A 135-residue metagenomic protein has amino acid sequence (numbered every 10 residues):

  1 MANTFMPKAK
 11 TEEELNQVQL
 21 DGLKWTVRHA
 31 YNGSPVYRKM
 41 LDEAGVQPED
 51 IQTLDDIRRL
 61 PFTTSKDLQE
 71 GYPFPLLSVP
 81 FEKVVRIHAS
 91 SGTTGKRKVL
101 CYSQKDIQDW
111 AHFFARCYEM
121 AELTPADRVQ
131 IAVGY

Functional and structural regions predicted by a protein language model:
M1-A89, T94-H112, R116-M120, T124-A126: Nucleotide 5′-phosphate-binding alpha/beta core
R128-I131: Short, well-ordered beta-strand segments
V133-Y135: Conserved AMP-binding
